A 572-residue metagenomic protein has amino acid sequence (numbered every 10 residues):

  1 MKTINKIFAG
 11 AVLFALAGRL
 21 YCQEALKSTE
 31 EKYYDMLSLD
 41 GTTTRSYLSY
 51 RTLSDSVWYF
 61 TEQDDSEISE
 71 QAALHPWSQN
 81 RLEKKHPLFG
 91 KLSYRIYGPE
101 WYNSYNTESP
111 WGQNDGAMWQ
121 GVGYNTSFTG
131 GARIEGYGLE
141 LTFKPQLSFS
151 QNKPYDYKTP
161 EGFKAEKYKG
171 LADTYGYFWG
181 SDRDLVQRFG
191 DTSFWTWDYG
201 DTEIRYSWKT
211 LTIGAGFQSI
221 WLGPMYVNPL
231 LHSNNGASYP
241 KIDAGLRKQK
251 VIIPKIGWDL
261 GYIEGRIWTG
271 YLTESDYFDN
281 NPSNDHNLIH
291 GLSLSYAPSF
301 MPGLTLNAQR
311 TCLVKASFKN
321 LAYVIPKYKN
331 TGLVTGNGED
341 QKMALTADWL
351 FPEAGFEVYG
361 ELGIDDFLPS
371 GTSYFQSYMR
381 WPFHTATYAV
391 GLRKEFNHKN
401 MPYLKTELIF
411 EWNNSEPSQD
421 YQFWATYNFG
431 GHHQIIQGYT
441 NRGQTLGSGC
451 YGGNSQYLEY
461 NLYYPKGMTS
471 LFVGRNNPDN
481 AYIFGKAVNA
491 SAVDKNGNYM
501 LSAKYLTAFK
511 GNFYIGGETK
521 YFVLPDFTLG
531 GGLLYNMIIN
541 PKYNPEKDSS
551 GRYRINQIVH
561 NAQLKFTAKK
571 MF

Functional and structural regions predicted by a protein language model:
M1-L26, A568, F572: Bacterial Sec-dependent N-terminal signal peptides
Y21-Y124, G130-Y137, P145: N-terminal periplasmic/intermembrane-space "pro-region" immediately following the signal or transit peptide
A25, L88-G90, I134-G138, S207-T210 (+5 more regions): Short loop/turn motifs that connect adjacent beta-strands in outer-membrane beta-barrel proteins
E100-W101, W197, A297-F572: Exposed, low-structure sequence patches enriched in small/polar residues
G112-G116, S150-N152, V186-Q187, L211 (+9 more regions): Sequence/structural signature of outer-membrane beta-barrel proteins
E135-Y175, F300-L304: Carboxylate/His-rich catalytic cores and anion/metal-binding grooves
L171-G190, F194-W195, Q218-A297, Q309-N337 (+1 more regions): Surface-exposed coil loops of outer-membrane beta-barrel proteins
